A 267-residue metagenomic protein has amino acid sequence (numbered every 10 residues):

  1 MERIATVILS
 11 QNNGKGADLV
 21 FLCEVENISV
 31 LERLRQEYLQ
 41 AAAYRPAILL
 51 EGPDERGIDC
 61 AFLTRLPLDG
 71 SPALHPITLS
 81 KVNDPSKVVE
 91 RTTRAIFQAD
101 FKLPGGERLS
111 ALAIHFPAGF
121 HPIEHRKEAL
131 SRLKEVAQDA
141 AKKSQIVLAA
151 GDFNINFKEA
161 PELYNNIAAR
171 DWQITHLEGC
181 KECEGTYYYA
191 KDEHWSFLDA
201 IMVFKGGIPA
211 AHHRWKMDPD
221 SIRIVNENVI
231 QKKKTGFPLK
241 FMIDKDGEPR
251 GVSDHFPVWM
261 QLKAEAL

Functional and structural regions predicted by a protein language model:
M1-Y38, I48-I58, D246, R250 (+1 more regions): N-terminal, active-site-proximal structural segment of metallo-dependent hydrolase catalytic domains
K15-L19, A42-R45, G105-S110, K142-V147 (+1 more regions): Loop/turn elements at helix/coil->beta-strand transitions in domains of secreted/extracellular proteins
V25-E26, H115-P117, F153-N156: Catalytic metal-binding/acid-base residues of hydrolase active sites
I28-I96: Active-site-adjacent helix-turn-beta-strand microarchitecture at beta-sheet edges that either contains or buttresses
S29-E32, R56-I58, F120-I123, N156-A160 (+1 more regions): Extracytoplasmic/secreted cell-surface and envelope-processing proteins
P67-L68, R91-F116, A264-L267: Beta-strand-turn-beta hairpins that frame and shape the catalytic cleft of phosphate-ester-processing enzymes
P122-S144: A long, amphipathic alpha-helix that forms part of the scaffold/cap immediately adjacent to metal-dependent active
D139-V147, I155-L267: Metal-dependent phosphoester-hydrolase catalytic domains
